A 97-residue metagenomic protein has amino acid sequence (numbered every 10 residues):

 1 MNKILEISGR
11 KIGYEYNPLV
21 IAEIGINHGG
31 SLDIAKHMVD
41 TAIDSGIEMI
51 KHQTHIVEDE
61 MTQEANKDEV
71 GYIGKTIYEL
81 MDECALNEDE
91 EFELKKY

Functional and structural regions predicted by a protein language model:
M1-Y97: Catalytic cores and adjacent flexible loops of soluble metabolic enzymes that perform enolate/carbanion chemistry on
